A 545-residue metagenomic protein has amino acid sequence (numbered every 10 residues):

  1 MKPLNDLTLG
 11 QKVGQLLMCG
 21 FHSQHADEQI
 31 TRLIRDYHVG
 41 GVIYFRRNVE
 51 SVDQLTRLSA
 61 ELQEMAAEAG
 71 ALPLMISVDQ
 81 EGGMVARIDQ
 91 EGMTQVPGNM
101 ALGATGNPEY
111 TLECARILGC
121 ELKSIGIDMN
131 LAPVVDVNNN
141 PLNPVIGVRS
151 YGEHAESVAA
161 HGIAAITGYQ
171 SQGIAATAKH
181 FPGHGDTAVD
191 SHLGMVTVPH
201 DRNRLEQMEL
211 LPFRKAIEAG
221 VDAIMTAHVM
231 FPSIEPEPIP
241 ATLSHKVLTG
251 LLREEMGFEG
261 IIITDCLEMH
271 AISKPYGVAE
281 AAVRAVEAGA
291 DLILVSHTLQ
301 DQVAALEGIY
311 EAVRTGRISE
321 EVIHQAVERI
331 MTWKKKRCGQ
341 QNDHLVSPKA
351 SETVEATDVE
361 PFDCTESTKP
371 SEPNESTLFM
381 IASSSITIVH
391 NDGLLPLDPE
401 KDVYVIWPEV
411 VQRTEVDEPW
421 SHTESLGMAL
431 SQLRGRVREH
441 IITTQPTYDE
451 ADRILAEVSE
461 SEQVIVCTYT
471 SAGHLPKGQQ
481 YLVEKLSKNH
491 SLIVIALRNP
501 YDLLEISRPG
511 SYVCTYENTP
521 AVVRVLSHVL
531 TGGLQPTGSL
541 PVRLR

Functional and structural regions predicted by a protein language model:
M1-D36, Y276-A279, V283-R545: Preference for extracellular/luminal or secreted protein segments
L7, C19-G20, A26, R47-G70 (+5 more regions): Second-shell residues forming the walls of enzyme active-site clefts
R32-F45, R116-C120, S124-M129: Catalytic domains of carbohydrate-active enzymes, especially glycoside hydrolases
Q95-E121: A generic, well-ordered mixed alpha/beta core segment in the N-terminal half of proteins
V135-V145: Short, conserved phosphate-binding/catalytic loop or strand-edge motifs used in phosphoryl-/nucleotidyl-transfer
